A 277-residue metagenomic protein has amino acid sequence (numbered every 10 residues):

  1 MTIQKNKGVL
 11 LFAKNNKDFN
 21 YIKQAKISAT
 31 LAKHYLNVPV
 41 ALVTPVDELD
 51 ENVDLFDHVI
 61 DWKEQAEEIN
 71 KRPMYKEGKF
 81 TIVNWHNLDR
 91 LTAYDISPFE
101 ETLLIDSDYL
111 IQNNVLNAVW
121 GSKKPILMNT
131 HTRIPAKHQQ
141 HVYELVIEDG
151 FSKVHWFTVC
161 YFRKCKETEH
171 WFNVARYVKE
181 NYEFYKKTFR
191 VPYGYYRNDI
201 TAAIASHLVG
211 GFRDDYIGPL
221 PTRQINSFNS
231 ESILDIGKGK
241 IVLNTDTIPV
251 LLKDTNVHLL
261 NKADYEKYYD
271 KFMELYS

Functional and structural regions predicted by a protein language model:
M1-A13, I22, I27, L42 (+2 more regions): A glycosyltransferase accessory/donor-loop signature
S28-V38: Short, acidic, metal-binding catalytic loop of nucleotide-sugar glycosyltransferases
V38-V40, E101: Residues at the starts of beta-strands that form the adenosine-phosphate
V43-D50, E64-Q65, L110-N114: Short, polar loop motifs at secondary-structure junctions
D47, S97, R163-E167: Short loop segments at secondary-structure junctions
L49-S97: Active-site-proximal specificity loops/subdomain of glycosyltransferases
R72-V83, Q140-L145, S232-L234: Short, surface-exposed amphipathic charged segments that create phosphate/polyanion-binding patches used for binding
H86-K137: GT-A fold catalytic core of metal-dependent nucleotide-sugar glycosyltransferases, centered on the diacidic
